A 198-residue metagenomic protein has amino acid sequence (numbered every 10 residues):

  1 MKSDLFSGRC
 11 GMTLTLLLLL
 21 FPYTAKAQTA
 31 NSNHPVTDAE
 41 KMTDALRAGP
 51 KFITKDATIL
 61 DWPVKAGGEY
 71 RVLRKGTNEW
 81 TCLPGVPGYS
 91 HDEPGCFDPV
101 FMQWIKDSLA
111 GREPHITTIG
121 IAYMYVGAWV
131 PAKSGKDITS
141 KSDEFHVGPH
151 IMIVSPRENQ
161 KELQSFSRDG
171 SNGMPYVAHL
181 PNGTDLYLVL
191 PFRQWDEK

Functional and structural regions predicted by a protein language model:
K2-T13: Bacterial N-terminal signal peptides that target proteins for export
L5, L20-P22, S165, P191: Intrinsic disorder/low-structure terminal segments
G11-P22: Bacterial N-terminal signal peptides
Y23-A27: Sec/Tat signal peptide C-region and signal peptidase I cleavage site
T29-K198: Primary mode marks residue(s) on the alpha4-beta5-alpha5 output face of response regulator receiver
